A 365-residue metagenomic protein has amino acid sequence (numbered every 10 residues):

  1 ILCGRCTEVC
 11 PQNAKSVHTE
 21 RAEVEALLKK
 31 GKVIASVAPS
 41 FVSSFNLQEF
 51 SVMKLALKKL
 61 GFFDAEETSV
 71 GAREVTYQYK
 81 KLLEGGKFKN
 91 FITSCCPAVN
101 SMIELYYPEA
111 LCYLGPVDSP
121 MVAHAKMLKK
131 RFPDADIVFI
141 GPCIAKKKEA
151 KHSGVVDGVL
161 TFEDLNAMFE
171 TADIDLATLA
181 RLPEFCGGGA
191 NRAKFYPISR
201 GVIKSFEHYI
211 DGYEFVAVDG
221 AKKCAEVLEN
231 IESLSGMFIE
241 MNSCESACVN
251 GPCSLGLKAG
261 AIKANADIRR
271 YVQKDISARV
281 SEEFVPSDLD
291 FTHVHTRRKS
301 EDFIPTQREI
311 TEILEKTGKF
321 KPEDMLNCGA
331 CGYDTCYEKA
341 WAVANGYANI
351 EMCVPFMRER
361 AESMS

Functional and structural regions predicted by a protein language model:
I1-A14, Y106-Y107, C353: Helix-enriched interaction subdomains in cytosolic or periplasmic regions, typified by TIR/SEFIR signaling/NADase cores
V17-E315, K319-G329, D334-R360: Iron-sulfur-associated redox domains of electron-transfer enzymes in respiratory and anaerobic energy metabolism
A361-S365: Heptad-repeat alpha-helical coiled-coil signal-transmission segments
